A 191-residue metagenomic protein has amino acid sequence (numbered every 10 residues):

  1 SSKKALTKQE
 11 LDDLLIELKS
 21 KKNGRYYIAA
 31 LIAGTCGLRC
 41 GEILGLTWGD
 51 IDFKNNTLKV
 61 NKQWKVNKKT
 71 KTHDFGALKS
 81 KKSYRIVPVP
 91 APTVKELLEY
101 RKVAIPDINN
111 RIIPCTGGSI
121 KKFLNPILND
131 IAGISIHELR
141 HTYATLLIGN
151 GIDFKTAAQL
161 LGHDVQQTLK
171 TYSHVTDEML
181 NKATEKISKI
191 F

Functional and structural regions predicted by a protein language model:
S1-I16, N61, K69-P90, P106-I113: DNA breakage-rejoining catalytic core of tyrosine-based enzymes
S1-L46, K54: Basic, Lys/Arg- and aromatic-enriched nucleic-acid-binding interface segment
A5, W64, L161-K186: Catalytic-site neighborhood detector that most strongly recognizes the C-terminal catalytic loop/helix of tyrosine
I16-Y26, C36, V87, K102-C115 (+2 more regions): Short, basic (Lys/Arg/His-rich) helix/loop patches that form interaction surfaces in the mid-to-C-terminal regions
S20, W64-V66, T93-K95, V103: Active-site/binding-pocket entry motifs
N55, K68, H73-Y84, P88-T93 (+5 more regions): C-terminal secondary-structure termini that scaffold catalytic or DNA-interacting sites
